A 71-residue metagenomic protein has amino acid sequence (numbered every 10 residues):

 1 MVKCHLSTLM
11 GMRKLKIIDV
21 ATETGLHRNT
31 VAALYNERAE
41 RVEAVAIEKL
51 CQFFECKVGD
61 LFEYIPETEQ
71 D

Functional and structural regions predicted by a protein language model:
M1-K16: A short, Lys/Arg-rich alpha-helix, primarily the initiator
L6, V20, V31-L34: Conserved hydrophobic/aromatic packing and binding residues within compact polymer-binding modules
T8, A33, F62-D71: Short, charged recognition helix plus adjacent turn of helix-turn-helix-like nucleic-acid-binding domains
M10, A21, C51: The alpha-helix within a helix-turn-helix
L26-R41: Recognition helix of helix-turn-helix/homeodomain-like DNA-binding domains that insert into the DNA major groove
V45-D60: DNA major-groove recognition helix of helix-turn-helix/homeodomain DNA-binding modules
